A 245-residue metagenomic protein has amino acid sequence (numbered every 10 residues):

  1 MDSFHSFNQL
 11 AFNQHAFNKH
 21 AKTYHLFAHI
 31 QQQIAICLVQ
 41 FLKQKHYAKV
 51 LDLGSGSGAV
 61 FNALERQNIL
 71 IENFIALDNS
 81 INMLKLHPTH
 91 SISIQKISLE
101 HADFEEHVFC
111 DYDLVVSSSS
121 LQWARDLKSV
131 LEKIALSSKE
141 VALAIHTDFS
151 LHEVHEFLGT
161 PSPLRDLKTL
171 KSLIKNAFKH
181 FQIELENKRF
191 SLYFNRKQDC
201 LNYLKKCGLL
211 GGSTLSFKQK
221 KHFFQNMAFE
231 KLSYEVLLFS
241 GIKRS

Functional and structural regions predicted by a protein language model:
M1-K43, A59, M83: Conserved class I S-adenosyl-L-methionine
F27-Q31, S57-A59, S162-R165, E184-S245: Conserved Class I S-adenosyl-L-methionine
Q44-K49: Short helix-loop-beta connector
L51-E106: Class I SAM-dependent methyltransferase SAM/SAH-binding core
E105-L114: A short acidic, Gly/Pro-enriched loop at the edge of an enzyme's catalytic core that lines a small-molecule cofactor
L114-D126: A short SAM/SAH-binding and catalytic strip from SAM-dependent methyltransferases
K128-V141: A short glycine-rich, Lys/Arg-flanked "PGG" loop and its adjoining helix->strand segment in the class I
K139-N195, L210-L215: Conserved catalytic/acceptor-binding region of the Class I
